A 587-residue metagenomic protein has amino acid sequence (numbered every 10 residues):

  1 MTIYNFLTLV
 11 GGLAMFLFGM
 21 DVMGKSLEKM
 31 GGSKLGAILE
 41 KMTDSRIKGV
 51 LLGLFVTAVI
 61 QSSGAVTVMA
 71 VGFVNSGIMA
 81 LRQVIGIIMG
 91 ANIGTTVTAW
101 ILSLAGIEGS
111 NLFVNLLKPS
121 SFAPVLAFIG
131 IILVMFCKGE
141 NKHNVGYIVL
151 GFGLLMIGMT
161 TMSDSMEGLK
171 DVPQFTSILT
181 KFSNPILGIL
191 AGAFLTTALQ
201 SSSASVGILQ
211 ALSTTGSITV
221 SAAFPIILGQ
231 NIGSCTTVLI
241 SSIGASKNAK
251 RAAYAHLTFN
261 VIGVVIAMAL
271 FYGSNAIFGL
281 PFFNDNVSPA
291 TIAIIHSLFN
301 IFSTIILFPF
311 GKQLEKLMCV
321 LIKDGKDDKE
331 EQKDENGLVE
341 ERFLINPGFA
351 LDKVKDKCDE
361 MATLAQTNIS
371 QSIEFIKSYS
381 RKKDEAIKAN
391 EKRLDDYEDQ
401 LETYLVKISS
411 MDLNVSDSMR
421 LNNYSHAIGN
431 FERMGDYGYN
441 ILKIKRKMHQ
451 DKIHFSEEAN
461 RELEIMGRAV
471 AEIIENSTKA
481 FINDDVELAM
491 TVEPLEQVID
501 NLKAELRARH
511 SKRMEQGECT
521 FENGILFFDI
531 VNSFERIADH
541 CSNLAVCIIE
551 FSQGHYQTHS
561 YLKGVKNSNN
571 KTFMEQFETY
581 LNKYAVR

Functional and structural regions predicted by a protein language model:
M1-L7, G109-S121, V145, F175-T180 (+3 more regions): Interfacial loop-to-helix junctions that mark the boundaries of transmembrane helices in multi-pass membrane
M1-R46, V145-F194, L212-T215: Helix-loop-helix hairpins and the membrane-proximal interhelical loops of multi-pass alpha-helical transport proteins
L9-D21, G53-T57, V125-C137, L150-M162 (+3 more regions): Hydrophobic core segments of alpha-helical transmembrane domains in multi-pass membrane transport and ion-translocation
G24-E28, V56-A65, M166-E167, L195-A204 (+2 more regions): Short helix-coil transition sites and intra-membrane helix breaks within transmembrane domains of multi-pass
M42-M69, P185-I208: Hydrophobic alpha-helical transmembrane segments of multi-pass integral membrane proteins, predominantly secondary
V59-V66, I85-L102, P119-L126, L155 (+4 more regions): Membrane-embedded alpha-helical segments of transport systems, primarily multispan ion/solute transporters
M69-A91, A99-S121, M159, T196-G233 (+4 more regions): Membrane-interfacial helix-loop connectors
M79, A105, I218, G244-K250 (+4 more regions): Cytosolic, long alpha-helical scaffolding segments
